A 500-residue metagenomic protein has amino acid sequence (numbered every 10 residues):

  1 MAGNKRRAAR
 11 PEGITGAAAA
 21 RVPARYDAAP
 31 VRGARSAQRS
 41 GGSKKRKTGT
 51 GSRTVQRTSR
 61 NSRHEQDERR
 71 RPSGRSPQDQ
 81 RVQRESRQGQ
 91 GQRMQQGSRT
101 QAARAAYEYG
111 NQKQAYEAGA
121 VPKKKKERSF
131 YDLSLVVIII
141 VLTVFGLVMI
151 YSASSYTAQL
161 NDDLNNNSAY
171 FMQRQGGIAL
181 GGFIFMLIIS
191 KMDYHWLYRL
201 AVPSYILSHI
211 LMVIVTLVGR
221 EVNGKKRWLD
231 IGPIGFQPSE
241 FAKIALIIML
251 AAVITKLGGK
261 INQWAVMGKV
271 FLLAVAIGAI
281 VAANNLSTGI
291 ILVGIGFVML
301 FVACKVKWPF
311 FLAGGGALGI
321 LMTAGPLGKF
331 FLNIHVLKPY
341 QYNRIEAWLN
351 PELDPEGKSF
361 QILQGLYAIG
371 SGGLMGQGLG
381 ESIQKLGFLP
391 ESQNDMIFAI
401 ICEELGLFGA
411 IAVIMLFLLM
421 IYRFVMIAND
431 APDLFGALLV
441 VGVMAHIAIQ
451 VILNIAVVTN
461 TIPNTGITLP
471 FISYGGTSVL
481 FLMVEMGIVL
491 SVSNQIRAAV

Functional and structural regions predicted by a protein language model:
A2-S129, Q450-V500: A juxtamembrane structural motif centered on a specific transmembrane helix
G3, A18, R25, I138-V144 (+5 more regions): Hydrophobic alpha-helical transmembrane segments of multi-pass inner membrane proteins, especially in bacterial systems
K125-I139, M172: N-terminal membrane topogenic signal
Y156-T157: Transmembrane helices with small-residue packing motifs
G232-A242, A282-N284, G373-G378, I467-F481: Glycine/serine-rich anion-binding loops at beta->alpha junctions that coordinate negatively charged ligand groups
N285-I291, Q377-S382, S392-N394, I411 (+2 more regions): Transmembrane helix boundary and interhelical junction motifs in multipass membrane proteins
I369-F408, A428: Long extracytoplasmic/lumenal interhelical loops at the membrane interface of multi-pass membrane proteins
